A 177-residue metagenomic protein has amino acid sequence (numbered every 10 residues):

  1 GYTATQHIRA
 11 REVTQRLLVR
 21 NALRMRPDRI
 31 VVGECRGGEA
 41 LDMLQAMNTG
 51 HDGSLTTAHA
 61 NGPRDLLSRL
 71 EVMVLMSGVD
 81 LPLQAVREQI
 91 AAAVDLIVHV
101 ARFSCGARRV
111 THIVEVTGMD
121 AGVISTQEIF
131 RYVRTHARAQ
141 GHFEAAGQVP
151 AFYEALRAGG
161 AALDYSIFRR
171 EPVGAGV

Functional and structural regions predicted by a protein language model:
G1-R20, L66-L70: P-loop NTPase switch/communication element
H7, V31-V32, G141: A generic structural signal for short
L17, D42, A151: Short Gly/charged-rich anion-binding patches and loops
A22-A121: Conserved P-loop NTPase nucleotide-binding/switch module
R109-V177: NTP-binding/hydrolysis catalytic cores, primarily Walker-type P-loop NTPases
